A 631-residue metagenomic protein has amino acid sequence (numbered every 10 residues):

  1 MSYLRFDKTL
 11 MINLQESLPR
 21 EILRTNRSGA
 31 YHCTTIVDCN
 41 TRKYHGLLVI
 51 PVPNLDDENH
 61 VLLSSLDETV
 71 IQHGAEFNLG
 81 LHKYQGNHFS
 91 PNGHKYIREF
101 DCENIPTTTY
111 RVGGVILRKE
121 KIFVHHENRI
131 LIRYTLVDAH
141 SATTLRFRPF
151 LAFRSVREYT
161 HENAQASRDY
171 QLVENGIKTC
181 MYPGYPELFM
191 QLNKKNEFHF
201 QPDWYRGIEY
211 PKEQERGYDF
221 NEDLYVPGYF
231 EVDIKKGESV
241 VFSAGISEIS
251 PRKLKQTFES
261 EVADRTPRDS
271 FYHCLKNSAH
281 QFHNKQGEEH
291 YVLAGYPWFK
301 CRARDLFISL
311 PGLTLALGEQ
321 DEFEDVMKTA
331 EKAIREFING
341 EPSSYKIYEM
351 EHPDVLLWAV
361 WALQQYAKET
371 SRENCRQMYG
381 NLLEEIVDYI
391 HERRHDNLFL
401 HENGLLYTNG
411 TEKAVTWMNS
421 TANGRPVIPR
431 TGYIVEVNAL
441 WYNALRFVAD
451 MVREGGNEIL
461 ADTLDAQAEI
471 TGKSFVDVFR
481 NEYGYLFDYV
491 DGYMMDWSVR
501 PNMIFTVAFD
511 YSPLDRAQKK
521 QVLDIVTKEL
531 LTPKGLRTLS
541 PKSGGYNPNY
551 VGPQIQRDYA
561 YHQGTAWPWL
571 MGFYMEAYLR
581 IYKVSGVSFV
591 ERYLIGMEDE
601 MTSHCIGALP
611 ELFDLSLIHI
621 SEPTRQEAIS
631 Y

Functional and structural regions predicted by a protein language model:
M1-P267, F271, P297, R304 (+3 more regions): Terminal accessory carbohydrate-recognition/targeting modules of carbohydrate-active enzymes
S2-H82, F189-K194, F220-N221, M418-T431 (+3 more regions): Aromatic (Trp/Tyr) and acidic
D138-A139, T160-N163, L172, I234-K236 (+6 more regions): Aromatic-rich carbohydrate-recognition surfaces in CAZymes
F200, W204-V232, M418-V427, T431 (+1 more regions): Glycine-rich phosphate/pyrophosphate-binding loop and adjacent beta-alpha nucleotide/cofactor-binding cores
L224, G228-E231, L293-K300, K346-M350 (+3 more regions): Short, solvent-exposed segments of well-ordered alpha helices
H273, H391, L398-H401, Y442-Y550 (+3 more regions): Catalytic cores of carbohydrate-active enzymes
H280-P297, V326, K332-Y348, E392-P426 (+3 more regions): Glycine- and aromatic-rich loop/turn segments at beta-sheet edges
I618-Y631: Single conserved hydrophobic/aromatic residue that forms the stacking wall/gate of nucleotide- or nucleobase-binding
